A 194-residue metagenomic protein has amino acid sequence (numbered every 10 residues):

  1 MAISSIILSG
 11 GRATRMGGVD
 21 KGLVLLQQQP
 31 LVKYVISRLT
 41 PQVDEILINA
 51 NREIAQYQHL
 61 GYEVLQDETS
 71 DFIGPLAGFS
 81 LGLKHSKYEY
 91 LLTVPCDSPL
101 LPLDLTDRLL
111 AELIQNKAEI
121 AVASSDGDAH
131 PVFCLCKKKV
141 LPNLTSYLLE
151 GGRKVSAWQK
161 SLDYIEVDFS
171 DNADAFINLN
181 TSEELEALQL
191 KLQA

Functional and structural regions predicted by a protein language model:
A2-V132, K138-G152, K160-F176, S182-E183 (+1 more regions): Nucleotide and nucleotide-moiety/phosphate-recognizing core
